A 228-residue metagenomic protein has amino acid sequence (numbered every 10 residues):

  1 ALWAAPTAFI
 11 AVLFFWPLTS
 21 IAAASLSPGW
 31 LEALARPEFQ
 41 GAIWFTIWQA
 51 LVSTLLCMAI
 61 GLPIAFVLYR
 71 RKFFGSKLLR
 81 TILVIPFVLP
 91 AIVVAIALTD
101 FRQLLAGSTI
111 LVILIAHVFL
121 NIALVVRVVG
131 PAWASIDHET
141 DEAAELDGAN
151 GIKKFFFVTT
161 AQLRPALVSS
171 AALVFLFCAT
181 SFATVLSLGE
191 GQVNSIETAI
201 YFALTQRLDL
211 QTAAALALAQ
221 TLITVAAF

Functional and structural regions predicted by a protein language model:
A1-P28, P37-A134, Q162-G189, A213-F228: Membrane-water interface segments at the C-terminal ends of transmembrane alpha-helices in multi-pass inner-membrane
E32, K77-L83, Q103, H138-L146 (+2 more regions): Short amphipathic alpha-helical coupling elements at transmembrane boundaries
A35-G41, F202-Q211: Membrane-interface segments at the starts/ends of alpha-helical transmembrane spans
F74, A149-G151: Short coil/turn motifs that cap or connect alpha-helices
L124-R127, F157, T198: Short alpha-helical elements of helix-turn-helix
E142, V193, D209-A213: Membrane-interface helix-loop-helix junctions at boundaries between adjacent transmembrane segments
D147-A149, A161: Glycine/proline-centered hinge or cleavage motifs at structural transition points of membrane proteins
A183-L208: Glycine-rich helix-loop "coupling/hinge" segments at transmembrane-helix boundaries in multipass transporters
